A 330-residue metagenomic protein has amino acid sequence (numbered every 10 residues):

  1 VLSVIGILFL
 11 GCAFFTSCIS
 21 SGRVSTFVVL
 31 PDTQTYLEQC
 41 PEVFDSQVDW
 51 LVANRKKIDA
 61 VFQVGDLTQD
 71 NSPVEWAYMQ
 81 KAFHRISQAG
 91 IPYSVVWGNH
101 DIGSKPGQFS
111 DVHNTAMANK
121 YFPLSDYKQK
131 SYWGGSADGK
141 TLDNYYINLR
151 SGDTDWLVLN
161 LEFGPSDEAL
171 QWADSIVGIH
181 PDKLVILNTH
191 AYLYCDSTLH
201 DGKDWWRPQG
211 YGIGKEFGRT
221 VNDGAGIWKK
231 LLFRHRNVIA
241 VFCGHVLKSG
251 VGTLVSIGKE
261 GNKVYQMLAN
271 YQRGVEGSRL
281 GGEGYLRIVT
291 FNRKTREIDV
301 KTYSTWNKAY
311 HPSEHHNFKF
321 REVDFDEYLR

Functional and structural regions predicted by a protein language model:
S17-E75, W205-P208: N-terminal active-site segment of His-dependent metallophosphoesterases
G22, L170, H180-V238: Active-site-proximal segments of metal-dependent phosphoesterases and phosphodiesterases across multiple
R23-T26, K56-V61, Q88-S94, S151-L157 (+5 more regions): Loop/turn elements at helix/coil->beta-strand transitions in domains of secreted/extracellular proteins
V29-P31, D59-D66, P92-N99, L161 (+4 more regions): Active-site neighborhood of phospho(di)ester-bond hydrolases with catalytic His/Asp-centered motifs
Y36-E38, Q69-S72, W97-P106, L142-Y145 (+6 more regions): Active-site environment of divalent metal-dependent phosphoester hydrolases
P73-W172, G178-P181, G210, V251-Q272 (+2 more regions): Extended active-site neighborhood of metal-dependent phosphoesterases/phosphodiesterases
Y211-G212, E216-R293: Conserved beta-sheet core of the metallophosphoesterase superfamily
R279-R330: A short C-terminal boundary segment appended to hydrolase-like catalytic domains
